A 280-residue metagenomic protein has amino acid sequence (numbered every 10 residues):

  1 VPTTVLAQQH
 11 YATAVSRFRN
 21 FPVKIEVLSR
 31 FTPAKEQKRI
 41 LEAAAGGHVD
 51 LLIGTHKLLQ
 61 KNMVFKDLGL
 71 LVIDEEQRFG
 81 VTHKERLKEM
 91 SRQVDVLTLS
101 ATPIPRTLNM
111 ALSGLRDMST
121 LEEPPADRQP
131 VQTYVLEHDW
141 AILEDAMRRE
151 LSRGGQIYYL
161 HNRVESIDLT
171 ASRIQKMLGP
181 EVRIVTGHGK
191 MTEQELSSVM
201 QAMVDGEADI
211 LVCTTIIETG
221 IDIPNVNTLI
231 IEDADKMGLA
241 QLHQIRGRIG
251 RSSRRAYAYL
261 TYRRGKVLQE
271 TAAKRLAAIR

Functional and structural regions predicted by a protein language model:
V1-A278: Inter-lobe coupling/hinge segments of SF2-like helicase ATPases
